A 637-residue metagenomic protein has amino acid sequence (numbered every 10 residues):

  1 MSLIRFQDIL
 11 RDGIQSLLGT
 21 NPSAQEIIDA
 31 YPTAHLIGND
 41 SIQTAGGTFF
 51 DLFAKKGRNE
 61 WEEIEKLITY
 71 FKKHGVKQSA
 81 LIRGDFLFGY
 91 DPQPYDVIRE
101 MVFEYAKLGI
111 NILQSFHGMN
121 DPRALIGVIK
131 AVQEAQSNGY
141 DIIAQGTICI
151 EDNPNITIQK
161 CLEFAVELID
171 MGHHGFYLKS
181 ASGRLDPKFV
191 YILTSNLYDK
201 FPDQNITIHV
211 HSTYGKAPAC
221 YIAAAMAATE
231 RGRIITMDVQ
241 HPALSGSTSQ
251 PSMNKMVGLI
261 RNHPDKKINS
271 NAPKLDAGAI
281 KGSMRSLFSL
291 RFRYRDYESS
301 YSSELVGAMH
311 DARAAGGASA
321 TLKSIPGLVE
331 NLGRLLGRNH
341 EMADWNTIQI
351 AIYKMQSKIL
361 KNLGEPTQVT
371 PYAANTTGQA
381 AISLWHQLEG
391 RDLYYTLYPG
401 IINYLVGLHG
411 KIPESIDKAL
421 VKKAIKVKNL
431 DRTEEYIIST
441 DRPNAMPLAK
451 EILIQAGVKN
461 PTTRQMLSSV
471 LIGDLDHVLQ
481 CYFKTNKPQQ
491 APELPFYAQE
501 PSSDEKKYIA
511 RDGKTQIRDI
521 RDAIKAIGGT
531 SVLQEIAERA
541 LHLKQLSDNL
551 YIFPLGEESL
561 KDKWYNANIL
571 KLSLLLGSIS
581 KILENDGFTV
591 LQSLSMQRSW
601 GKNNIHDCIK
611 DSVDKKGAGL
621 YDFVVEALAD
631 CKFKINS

Functional and structural regions predicted by a protein language model:
M1-L17: N-terminal amphipathic alpha-helix/helix-capping segment at the start of soluble metabolic enzymes
R5-D8, I42-T44, V76-R83, L113-Q114 (+4 more regions): Hydrophobic faces of well-ordered beta-strands that scaffold small-molecule active sites in alpha/beta enzyme cores
R11, H35-L36, D40-F53, S302-S637: Terminal or standalone catalytic/regulatory effector modules within metabolic enzymes and repeat proteins
D12, S16-L17, F50-F53, D85-P92 (+6 more regions): Short, small-residue-enriched loops and turns at beta-alpha junctions that line or gate enzyme active sites
G13, S115, F176, A228: Conserved, mostly hydrophobic/aromatic
G46-A131, A135, I143-F164: Active-site beta->alpha loop and helix N-cap motifs at the rims of alpha/beta catalytic domains
I64-K72, I126-Y140, T194-P202, V257 (+2 more regions): Surface-exposed amphipathic alpha-helices with a cationic face
A181-M355, I359-R391: Catalytic alpha/beta core domains of metabolic enzymes, predominantly
